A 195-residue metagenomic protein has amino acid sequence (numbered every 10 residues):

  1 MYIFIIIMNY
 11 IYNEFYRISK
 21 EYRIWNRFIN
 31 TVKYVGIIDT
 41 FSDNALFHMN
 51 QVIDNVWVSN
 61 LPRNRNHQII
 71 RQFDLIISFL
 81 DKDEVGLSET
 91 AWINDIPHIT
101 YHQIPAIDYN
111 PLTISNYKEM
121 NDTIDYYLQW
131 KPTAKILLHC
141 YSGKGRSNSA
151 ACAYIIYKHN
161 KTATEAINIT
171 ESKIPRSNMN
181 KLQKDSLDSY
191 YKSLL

Functional and structural regions predicted by a protein language model:
Y2-V52, E119: Non-catalytic regulatory/accessory regions that flank a structured catalytic core
I6-M8, Y12, I18, N30 (+5 more regions): A general marker of short, structured functional hotspots
G36, G86, G143-G145: Residue-identity detector for glycine
D39-I136, A153-Y191, L195: Cysteine-based protein phosphatase catalytic domain of the PTP/DSP
A134-C152: A phosphate-binding catalytic loop at a beta-strand-loop-alpha-helix junction that coordinates phosphoryl groups
